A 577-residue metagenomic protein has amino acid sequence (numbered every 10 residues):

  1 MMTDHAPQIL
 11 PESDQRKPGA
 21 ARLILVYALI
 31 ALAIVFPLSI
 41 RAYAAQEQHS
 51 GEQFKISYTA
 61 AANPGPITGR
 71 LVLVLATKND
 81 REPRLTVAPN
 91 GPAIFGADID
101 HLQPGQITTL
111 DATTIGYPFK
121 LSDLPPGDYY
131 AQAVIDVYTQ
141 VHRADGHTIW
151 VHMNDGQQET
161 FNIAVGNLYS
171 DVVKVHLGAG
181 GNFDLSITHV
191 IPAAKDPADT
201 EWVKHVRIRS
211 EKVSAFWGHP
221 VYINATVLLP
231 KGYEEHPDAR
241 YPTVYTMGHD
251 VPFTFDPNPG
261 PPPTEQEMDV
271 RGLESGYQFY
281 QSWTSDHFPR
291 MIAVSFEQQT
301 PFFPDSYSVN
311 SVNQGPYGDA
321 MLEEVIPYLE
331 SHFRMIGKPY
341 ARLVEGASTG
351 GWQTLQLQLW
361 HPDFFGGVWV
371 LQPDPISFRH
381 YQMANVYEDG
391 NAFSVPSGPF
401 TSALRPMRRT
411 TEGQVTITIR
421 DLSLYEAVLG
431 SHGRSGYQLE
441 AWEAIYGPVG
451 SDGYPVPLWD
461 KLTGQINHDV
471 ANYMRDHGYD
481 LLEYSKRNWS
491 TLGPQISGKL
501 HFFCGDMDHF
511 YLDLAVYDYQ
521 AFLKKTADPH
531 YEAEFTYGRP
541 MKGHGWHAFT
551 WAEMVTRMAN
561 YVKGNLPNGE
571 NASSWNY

Functional and structural regions predicted by a protein language model:
M1-A21: N-terminal secretory signal peptides that target proteins for export/translocation
D14, R22-L23, A28, P327: A periodicity- and composition-biased signal for non-globular, repetitive helical segments
Q15-A20, S50, T68, D155 (+2 more regions): Feature targets compositionally biased, intrinsically disordered low-complexity regions with long contiguous runs
V26-P37: Bacterial N-terminal signal peptides
A42-A45: Boundary at the C-terminal end of the N-terminal hydrophobic targeting segment
Q48-Y58, P64-L71, Y222-T226: Contiguous beta-strand segments within globular domains
A61, T77-I115, F119-Y577: Non-catalytic cap/lid and distal C-terminal segments of serine-dependent acyl enzymes
